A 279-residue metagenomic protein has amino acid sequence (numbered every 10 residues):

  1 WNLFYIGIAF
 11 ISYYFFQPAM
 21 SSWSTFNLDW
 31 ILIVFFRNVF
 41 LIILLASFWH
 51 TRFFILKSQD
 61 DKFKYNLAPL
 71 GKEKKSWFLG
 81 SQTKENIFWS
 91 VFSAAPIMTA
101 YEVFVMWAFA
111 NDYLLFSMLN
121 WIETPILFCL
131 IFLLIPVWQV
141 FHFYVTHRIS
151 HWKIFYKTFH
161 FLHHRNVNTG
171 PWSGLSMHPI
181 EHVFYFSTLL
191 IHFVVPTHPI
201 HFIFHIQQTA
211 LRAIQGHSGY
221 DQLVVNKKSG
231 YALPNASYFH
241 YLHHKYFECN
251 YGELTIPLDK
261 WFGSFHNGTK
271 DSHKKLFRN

Functional and structural regions predicted by a protein language model:
W1-V145, I149, T158-F161, N166-S187 (+1 more regions): Non-catalytic, topology-defining segments of multipass membrane proteins
F143-H151, Y156-H160, G216-K227: Juxtamembrane interface at the ends
H151, H164-N168, D221, H244-F247: Alpha-helical and His/Cys-centered functional microenvironments
W152, L162-N166, H205-A213: Active/binding-pocket-proximal capping segment
Y156-F159, G174, A213, A236: A composition/secondary-structure signal for short, hydrophobic, low-basic-content segments with alpha-helix propensity
H182-F277: C-terminal transmembrane module of eukaryotic multi-pass membrane proteins
